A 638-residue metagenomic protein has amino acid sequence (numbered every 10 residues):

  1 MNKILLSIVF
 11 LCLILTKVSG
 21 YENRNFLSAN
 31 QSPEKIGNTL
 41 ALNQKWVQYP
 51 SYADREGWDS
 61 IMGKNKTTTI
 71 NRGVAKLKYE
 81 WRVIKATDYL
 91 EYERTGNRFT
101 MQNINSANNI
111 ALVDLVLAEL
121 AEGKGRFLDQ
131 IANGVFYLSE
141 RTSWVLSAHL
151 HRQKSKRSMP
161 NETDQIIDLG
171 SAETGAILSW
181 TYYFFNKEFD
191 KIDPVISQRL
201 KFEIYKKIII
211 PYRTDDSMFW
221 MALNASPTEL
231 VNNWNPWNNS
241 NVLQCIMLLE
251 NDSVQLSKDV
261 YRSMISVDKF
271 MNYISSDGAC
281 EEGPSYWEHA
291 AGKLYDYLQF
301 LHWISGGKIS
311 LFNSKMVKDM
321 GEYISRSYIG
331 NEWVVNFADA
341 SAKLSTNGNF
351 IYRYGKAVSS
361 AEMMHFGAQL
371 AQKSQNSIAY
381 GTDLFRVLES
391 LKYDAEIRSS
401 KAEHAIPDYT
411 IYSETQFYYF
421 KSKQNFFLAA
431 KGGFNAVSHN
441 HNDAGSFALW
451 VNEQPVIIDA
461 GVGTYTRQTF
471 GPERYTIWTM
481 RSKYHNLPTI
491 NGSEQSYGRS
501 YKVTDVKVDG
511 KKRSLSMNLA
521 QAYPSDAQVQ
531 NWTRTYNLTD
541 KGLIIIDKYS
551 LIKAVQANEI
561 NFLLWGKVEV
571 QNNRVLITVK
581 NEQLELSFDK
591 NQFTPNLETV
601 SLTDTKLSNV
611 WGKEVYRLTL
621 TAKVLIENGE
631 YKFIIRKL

Functional and structural regions predicted by a protein language model:
M1-N23: Bacterial Sec-dependent N-terminal signal peptides
V18-Y21, H149-H151, A172, G367-S377 (+1 more regions): CBM-like, beta-strand-rich accessory domains located in the C-terminal region of large, secreted polysaccharide-active
Y21-T68, D114-L120: Extreme N-terminal leader/anchor segments
Q44-W46, G96-N108, L120, S155-S171 (+6 more regions): Solvent-exposed loop and edge beta-strand segments that line ligand/cofactor-binding and catalytic clefts
G73-K85, I131-H149, V195-M221, K258-G278 (+1 more regions): Long, well-ordered core segments of solenoidal/helical folds
E119-A132, T181-I204, I246-M264, L301-V317 (+2 more regions): Structural helix-adjacent loops and short alpha-helical linkers that scaffold large soluble proteins
R157-S285, V387-K401: Active-site lining segments of carbohydrate-active enzymes
A291-I457, V508-G510, V610, L625: Carbohydrate-active enzyme catalytic cores, enriched for enzymes that act on polyanionic acidic polysaccharides
